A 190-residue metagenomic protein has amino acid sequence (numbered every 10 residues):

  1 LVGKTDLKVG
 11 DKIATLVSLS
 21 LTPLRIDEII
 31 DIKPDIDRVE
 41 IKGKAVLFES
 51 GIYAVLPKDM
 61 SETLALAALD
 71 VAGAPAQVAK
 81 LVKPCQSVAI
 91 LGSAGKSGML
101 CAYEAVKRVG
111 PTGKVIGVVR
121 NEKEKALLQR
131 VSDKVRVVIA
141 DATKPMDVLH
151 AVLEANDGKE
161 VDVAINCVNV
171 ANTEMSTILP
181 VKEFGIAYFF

Functional and structural regions predicted by a protein language model:
L1-V2: N-terminal glycine-rich cofactor-binding segment
L7-G10, V181: Short, well-ordered loop/turn sites that connect or cap secondary structure elements
I13-S87: NAD(P)H dinucleotide-binding glycine-rich loop of Rossmann-like/cofactor-binding domains, especially the beta1-alpha1
A14, D162-I165, Y188: N-terminal Rossmann-like NAD(P) cofactor-binding module of classical short-chain dehydrogenase/reductase
S18, V168-N169: Short glycine-/small-residue-rich Rossmann-like dinucleotide-binding loops
K58-D141: Mid-domain Rossmann-like dinucleotide-binding core that forms the NAD(H)/NADP(H) cofactor-binding site
P111, R130, K134, A171-F190: Glycine-rich phosphate-binding loop and adjacent beta-alpha segment of Rossmann(oid) nucleotide-cofactor-binding
P145-K159, L179: Short amphipathic alpha-helix with an adjacent loop that forms part of the alpha/beta core around
